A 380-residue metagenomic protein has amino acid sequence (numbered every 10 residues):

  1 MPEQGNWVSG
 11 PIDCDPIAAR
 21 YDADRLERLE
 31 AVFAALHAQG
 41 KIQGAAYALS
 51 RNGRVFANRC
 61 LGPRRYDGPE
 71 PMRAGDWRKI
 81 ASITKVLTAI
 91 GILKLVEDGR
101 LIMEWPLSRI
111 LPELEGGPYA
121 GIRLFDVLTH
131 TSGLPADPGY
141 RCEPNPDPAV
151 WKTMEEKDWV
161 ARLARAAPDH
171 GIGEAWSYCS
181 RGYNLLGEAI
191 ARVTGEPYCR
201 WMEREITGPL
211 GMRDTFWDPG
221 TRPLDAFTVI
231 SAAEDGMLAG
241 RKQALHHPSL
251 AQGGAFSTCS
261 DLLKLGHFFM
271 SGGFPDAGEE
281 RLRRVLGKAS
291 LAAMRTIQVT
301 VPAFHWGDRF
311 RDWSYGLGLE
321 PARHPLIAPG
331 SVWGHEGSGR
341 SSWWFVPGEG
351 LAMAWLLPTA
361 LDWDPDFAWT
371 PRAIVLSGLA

Functional and structural regions predicted by a protein language model:
Q4-A18, E143-P144: Short, contiguous pre-domain boundary segments
N6, R65, G117-G330: Short, surface-exposed loop or secondary-structure junction motifs that flank catalytic or metal-binding residues
I17-I80, I102, A239-G240: Short, conserved catalytic-motif segment at the N-terminal edge
E30-A34, Y47, G53, W77-E104 (+3 more regions): Active-site SXXK
I102-G117: Short, glycine/proline-biased beta-turn/loop segments that scaffold the active-site neighborhood
E280, R295-F304, D362-A380: Short, gly/Ser/Thr-rich active-site loops of penicillin-recognizing serine hydrolases
G318-E320, G337-F345: Short glycine-rich, acidic/polar surface loops and turns
W343-V346, G350-A360: Short, well-ordered beta-strand elements
